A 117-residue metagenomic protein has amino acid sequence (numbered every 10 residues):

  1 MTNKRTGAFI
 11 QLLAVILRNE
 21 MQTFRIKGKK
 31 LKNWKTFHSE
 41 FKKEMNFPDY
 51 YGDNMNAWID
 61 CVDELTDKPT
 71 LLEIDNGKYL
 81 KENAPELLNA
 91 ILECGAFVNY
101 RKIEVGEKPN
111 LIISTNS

Functional and structural regions predicted by a protein language model:
N3, V15-S117: Positively charged, polar, low-complexity stretches
L12: Cationic, low-complexity basic patches in intrinsically disordered or flexible, solvent-exposed regions
